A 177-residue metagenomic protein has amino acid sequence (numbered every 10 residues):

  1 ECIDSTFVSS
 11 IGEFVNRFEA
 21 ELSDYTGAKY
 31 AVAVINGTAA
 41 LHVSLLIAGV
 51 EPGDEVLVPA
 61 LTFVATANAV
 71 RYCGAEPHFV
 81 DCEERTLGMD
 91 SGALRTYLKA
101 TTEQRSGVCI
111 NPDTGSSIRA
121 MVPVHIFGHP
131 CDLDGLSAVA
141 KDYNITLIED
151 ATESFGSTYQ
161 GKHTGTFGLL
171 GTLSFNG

Functional and structural regions predicted by a protein language model:
E1-N16: A glycine-/small-polar-enriched, mobile loop at the entrance of the PLP active site in fold-type I
V15, E19-S44, D54-V64, V80-E83: Short loop-beta-helix segment that forms the pyridoxal 5′-phosphate
A20, D134, L169: Active-site phosphate/pyrophosphate- and oxyanion-stabilizing loops and adjacent acidic/basic residues in soluble
T26, E51, S116, G165-T166: Structured loop/turn residues at beta-strand edges in well-structured enzyme cores
I35, V122-V124, T172-N176: Short beta-strand segments
L46, V50-I126, P130-D142, T146-A151 (+1 more regions): PLP-dependent aminotransferase-like
E149, E153-G177: Conserved active-site segment immediately N-terminal to the catalytic lysine that forms the internal aldimine
